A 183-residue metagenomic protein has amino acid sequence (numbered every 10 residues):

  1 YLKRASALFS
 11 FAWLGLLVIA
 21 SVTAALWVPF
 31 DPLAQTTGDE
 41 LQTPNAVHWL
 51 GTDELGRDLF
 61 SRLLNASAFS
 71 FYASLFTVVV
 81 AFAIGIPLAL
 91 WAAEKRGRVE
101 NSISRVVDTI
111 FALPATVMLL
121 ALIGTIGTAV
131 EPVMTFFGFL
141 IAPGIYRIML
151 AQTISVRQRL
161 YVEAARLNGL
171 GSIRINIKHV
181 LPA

Functional and structural regions predicted by a protein language model:
Y1-F30, V106, R174: N-terminal signal-anchor/first transmembrane alpha helix
R4-S6, L63-A66, S70-S74, V106 (+2 more regions): Loop-to-transmembrane-helix entry motif
L16, A20-L55: Hydrophobic alpha-helical transmembrane segments of membrane transport/permease proteins and related membrane-embedded
W49, D53, L59, I84 (+2 more regions): Generic hydrophobic transmembrane alpha-helix motif, especially the helices
L59-E94: Transmembrane alpha-helix signature in integral membrane proteins
L59-L63, F71, V106, M149 (+4 more regions): Short hydrophobic alpha-helical segments within the ABC transporter permease transmembrane module
